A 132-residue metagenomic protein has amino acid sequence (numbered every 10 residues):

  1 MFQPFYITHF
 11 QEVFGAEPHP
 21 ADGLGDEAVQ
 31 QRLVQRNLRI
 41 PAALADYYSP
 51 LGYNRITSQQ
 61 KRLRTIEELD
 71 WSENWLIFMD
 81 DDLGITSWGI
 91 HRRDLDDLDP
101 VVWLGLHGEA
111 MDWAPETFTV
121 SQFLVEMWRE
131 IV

Functional and structural regions predicted by a protein language model:
M1-L98, H107: A surface-exposed partner-binding patch
S49-G52, W128, V132: Hydrophobic/aromatic-lined pockets within catalytic cores
W103-I131: Compact, glycine/acidic-enriched structural inserts
